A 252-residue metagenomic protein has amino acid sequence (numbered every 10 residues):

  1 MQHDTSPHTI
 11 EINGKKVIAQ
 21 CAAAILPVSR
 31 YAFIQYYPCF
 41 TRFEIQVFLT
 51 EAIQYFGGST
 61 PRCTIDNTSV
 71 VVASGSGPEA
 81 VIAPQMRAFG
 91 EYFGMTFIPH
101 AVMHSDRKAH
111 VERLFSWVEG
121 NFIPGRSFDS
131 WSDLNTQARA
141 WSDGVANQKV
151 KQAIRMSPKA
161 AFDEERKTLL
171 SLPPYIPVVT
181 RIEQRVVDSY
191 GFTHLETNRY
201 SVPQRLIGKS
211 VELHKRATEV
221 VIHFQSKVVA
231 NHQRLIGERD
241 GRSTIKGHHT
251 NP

Functional and structural regions predicted by a protein language model:
M1-A32, F40-V47, V178-L195: Mobile-element integrase/transposase regions, centering on the N-terminal DNA-binding/Zn-coordinating module
I34-R62, I82, I236-G241: Active-site beta-loop-alpha junctions of metal-dependent nucleic acid enzymes, especially the RNase H-like/DDE
G58-P78: Acidic/histidine-rich, metal-coordinating catalytic segments
I65, S76-G77, F97-E119, L134: RNase H-like two-metal-ion nuclease catalytic core shared by retroviral integrases and related mobile-element nucleases
E79-F97: Two-metal-ion acidic nuclease core segments, chiefly of the RNase H-like superfamily
F115-H214: Active-site-proximal acidic segments at structured loop/helix or strand boundaries that coordinate catalytic metals
V220-P252: Protein C-terminal end segments and domain termini
